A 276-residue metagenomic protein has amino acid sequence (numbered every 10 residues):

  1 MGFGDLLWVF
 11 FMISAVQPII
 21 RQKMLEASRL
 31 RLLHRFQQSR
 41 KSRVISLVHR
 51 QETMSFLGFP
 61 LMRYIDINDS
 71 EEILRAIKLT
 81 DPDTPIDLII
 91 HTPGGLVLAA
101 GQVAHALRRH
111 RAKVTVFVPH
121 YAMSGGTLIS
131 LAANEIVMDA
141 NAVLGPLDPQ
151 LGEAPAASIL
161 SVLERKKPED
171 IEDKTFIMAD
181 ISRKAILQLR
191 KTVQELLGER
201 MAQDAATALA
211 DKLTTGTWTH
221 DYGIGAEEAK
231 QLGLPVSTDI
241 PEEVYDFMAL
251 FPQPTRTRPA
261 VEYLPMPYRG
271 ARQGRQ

Functional and structural regions predicted by a protein language model:
M1-T115, Y121, V137-D139, P149-Q276: N-terminal organellar transit peptides
A122-A133: Glycine-rich, charge-decorated loop segments at or immediately adjacent to ligand/cofactor-binding or catalytic sites
